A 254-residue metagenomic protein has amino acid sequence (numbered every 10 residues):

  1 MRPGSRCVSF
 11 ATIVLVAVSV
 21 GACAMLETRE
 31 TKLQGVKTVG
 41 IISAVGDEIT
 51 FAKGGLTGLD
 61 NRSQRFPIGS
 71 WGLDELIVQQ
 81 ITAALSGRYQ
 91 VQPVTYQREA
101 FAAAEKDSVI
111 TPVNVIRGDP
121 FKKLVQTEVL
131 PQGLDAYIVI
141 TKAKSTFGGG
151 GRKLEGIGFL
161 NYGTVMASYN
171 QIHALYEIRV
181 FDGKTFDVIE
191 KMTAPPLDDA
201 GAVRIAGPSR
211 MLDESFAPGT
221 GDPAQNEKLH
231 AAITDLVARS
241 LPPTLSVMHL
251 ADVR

Functional and structural regions predicted by a protein language model:
M1-A11: Bacterial N-terminal signal peptides that target proteins for export
A11-G21: Bacterial N-terminal signal peptides
C23-I49, K144, G148-G151, E155-I157 (+1 more regions): C-terminal/domain-edge helix-coil "capping" segments
M25-E27, R65-P67, G118-V125, E155-V165: N-terminal post-signal-peptidase region of extra-cytosolic proteins
G54-G149, L175-P195: N-terminal segment of the mature soluble domain
G55-N61, F159, R210-E214: Flexible coil/linker segments and helix-coil junctions enriched in charged and small residues
